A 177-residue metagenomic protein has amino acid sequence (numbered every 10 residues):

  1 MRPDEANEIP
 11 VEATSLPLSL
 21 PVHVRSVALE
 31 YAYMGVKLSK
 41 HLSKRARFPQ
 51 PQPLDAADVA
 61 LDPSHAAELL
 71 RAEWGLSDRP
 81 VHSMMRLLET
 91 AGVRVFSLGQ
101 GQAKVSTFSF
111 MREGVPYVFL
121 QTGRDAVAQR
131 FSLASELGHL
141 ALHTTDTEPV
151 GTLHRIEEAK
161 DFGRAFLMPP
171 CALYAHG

Functional and structural regions predicted by a protein language model:
M1-G177: Short juxta-domain linker segments that transition from a proline/glycine-rich, charged coil into a short amphipathic
